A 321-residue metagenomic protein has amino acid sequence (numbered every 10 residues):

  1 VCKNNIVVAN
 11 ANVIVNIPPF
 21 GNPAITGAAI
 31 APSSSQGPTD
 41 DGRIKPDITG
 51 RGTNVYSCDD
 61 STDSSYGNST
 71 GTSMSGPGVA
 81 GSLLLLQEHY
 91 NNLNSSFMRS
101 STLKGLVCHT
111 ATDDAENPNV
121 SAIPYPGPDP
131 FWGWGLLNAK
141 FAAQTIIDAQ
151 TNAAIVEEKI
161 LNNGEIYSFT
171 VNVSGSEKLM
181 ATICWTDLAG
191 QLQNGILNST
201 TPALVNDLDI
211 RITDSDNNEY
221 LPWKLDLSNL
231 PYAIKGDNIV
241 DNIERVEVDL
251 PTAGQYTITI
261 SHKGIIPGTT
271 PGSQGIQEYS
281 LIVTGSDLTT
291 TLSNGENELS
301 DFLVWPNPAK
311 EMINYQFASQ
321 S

Functional and structural regions predicted by a protein language model:
I6-A9, P46-G50, Y56-S57, S75-G76 (+5 more regions): Structural recognition of the beta-strand scaffold that forms the well-ordered cores of secreted hydrolase catalytic
A11-A24, I30-P77: Catalytic-core environment of secreted peptidases
N12-V15, T53, T112-A115, T186-L188 (+2 more regions): Acidic glycine-/aspartate-rich tracts in secreted/extracellular proteins
T49-N119: Hydrolase catalytic cores
G52, W185, V205, A318-S321: Short proline/glycine-enriched turn/loop motifs at strand-loop junctions of beta-rich domains
T102-K104, Y167-F169, N198-L204, R211-D216 (+3 more regions): C-terminal edge strands of extracellular/lumenal beta-sandwich accessory domains
P128-N206, D214, S273-T291: Secreted peptidase-domain scaffold signal
G295-Q320: Surface-exposed, proline-anchored Ser/Thr-rich loop/turn motifs
